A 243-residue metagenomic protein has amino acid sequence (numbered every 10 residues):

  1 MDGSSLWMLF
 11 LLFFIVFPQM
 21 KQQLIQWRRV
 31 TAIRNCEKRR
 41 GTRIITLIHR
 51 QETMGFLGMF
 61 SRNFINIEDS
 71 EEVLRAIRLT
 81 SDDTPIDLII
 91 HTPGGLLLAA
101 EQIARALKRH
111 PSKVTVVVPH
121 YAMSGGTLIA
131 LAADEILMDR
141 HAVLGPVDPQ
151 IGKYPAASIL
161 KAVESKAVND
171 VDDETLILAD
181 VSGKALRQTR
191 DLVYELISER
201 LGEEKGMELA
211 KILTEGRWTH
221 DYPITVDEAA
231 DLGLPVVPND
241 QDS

Functional and structural regions predicted by a protein language model:
M1-V118, L131-S243: Terminal-region recognition feature
L98, S124-G125: Residues that form or flank phosphate/diphosphate-binding pockets in enzymes that use nucleotide phosphates
R109, M123-S124: Long, distal/terminal scaffolding or interaction modules with repetitive or compositionally biased sequence
L128: Short glycine-biased active-site loop of nucleotidyltransferases that positions the nucleotide triphosphate and helps
